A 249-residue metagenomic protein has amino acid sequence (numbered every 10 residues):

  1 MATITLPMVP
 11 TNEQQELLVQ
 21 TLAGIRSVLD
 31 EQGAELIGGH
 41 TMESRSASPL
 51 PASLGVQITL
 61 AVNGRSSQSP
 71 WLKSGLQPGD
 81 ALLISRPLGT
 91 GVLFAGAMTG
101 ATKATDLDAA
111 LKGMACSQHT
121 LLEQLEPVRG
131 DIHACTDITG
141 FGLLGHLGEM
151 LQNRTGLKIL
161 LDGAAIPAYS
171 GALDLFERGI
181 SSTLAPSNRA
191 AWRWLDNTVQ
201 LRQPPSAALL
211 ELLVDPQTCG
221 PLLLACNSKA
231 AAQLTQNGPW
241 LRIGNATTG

Functional and structural regions predicted by a protein language model:
M1-T5, T105, L121, R154-G156 (+1 more regions): Solvent-exposed, charged interface segments at domain starts and junctions
A2-K103, N245: Glycine-rich anion-binding loops of enzyme active sites
T11-E35, M42-I58, P127-I132, T136-G249: Glycine-/charge-enriched secondary-structure boundary and capping motifs
A61-P70, T105-V128, P205: Active-site glycine-rich loop that binds ribose-phosphate moieties when present
P87, L107-G113, W194-Q200: Short acidic/polar alpha-helix capping motifs at helix-coil junctions
G89, A109-S117, C135-L143: Short, contiguous, pocket-lining structural segments that sit at or immediately flank catalytic/ligand-binding sites
G91-A95, C116-T120, L144, Q203: Short hydrophobic/aromatic-rich motifs at helix boundaries and adjacent loops
A104-L111, H133, L184-A185: Adenine-nucleotide phosphate-binding core of ATP-dependent small-molecule kinases
